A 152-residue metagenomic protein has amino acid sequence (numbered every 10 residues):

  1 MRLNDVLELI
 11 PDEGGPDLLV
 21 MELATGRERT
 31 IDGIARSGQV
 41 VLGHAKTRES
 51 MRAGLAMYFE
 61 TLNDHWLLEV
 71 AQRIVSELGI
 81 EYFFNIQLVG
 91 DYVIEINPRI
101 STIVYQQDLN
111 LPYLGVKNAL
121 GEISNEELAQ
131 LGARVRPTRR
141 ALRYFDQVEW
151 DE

Functional and structural regions predicted by a protein language model:
M1-G79, V89-V93: Phosphate-binding site of ATP-dependent enzymes
M51-R52, L62-E152: ATP-dependent carboxylate activation and anion-phosphoryl transfer catalytic cores that bind Mg-ATP to form
